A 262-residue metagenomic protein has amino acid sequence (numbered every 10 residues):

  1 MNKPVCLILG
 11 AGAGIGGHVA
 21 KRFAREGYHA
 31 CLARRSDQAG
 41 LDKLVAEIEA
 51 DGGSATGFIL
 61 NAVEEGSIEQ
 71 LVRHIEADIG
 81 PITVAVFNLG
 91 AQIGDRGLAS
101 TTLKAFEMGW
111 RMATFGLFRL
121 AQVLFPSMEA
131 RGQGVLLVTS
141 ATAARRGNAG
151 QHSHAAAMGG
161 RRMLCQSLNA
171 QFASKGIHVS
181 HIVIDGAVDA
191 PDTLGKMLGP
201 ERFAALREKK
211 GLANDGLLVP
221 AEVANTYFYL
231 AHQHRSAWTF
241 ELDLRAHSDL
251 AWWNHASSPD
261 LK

Functional and structural regions predicted by a protein language model:
K3-P4, G53-S54, P81-I82, M128-A141 (+1 more regions): Active-site loop of short-chain dehydrogenase/reductase
G12-G14: Conserved glycine-rich cofactor-binding loop
Y28-K43: Conserved glycine-rich Rossmann-like NAD(P)H-binding loop of the short-chain dehydrogenase/reductase
E69, G90-E107, G150-S153: Conserved mid-core segment of classical short-chain dehydrogenase/reductases
A91, G109, V135-R161, Q166 (+3 more regions): Catalytic loop of short-chain dehydrogenase/reductase
A99-F118, L137, R161: Catalytic Tyr-X3-Lys loop
M112-A130, A170: Amphipathic alpha-helical dimer-interface segment in Rossmann-like NAD(P)H-dependent oxidoreductases
S174-I177, H181-G186, G199-D260: C-terminal helical subdomain
